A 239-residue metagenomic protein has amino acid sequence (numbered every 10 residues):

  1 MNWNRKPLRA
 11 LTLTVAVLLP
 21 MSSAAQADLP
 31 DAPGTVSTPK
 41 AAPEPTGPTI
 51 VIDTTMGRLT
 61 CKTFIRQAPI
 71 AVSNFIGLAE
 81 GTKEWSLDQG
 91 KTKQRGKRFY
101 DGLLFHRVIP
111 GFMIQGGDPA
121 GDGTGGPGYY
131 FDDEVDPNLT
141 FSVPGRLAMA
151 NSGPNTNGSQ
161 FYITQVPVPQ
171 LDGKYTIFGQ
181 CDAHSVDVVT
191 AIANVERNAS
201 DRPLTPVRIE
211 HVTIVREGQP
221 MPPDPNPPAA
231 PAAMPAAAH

Functional and structural regions predicted by a protein language model:
N2-R9, S22-H239: Cyclophilin-like peptidyl-prolyl cis-trans isomerases
L11-M21: Bacterial N-terminal signal peptides
